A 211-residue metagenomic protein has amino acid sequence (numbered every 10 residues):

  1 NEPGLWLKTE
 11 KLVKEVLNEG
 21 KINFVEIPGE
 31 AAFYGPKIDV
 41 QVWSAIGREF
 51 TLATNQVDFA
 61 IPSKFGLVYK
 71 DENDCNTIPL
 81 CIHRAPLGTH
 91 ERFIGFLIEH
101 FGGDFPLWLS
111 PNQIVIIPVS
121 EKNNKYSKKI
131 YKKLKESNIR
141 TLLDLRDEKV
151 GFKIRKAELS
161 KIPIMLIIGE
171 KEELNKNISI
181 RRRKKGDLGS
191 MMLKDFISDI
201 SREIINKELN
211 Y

Functional and structural regions predicted by a protein language model:
N1-Y211: NTP/phosphate- and nucleic-acid-binding module
